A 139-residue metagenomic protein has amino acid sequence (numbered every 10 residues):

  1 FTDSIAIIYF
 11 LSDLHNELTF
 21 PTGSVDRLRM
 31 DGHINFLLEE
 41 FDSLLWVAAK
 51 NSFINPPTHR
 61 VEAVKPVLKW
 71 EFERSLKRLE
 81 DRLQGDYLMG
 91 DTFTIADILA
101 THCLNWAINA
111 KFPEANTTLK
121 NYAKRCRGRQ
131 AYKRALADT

Functional and structural regions predicted by a protein language model:
F1-P66, W70-E73: GST-like domain detector, emphasizing the conserved glutathione-binding G-site in the N-terminal thioredoxin-like
I5, K69-L76, E80, K120-A123: Hydrophobic core segments within long, regular secondary-structure runs in both alpha- and beta-rich folds
I7, L79, D97-I98, C126-R129: Residue-level signal for nonpolar/aromatic packing positions in well-ordered secondary structure
S12, N35-L38, Q84, A100-L104: Amphipathic alpha-helical core segments of compact helical bundles
E17, C103-D138: Short His-centered aromatic/hydrophobic patch
E17, D81-T92, A131-L136: Surface-exposed helix-capping loop/turn segments at secondary-structure junctions
L38, D42, L76-E80, Q84 (+1 more regions): Structural signal for well-ordered, non-membrane alpha-helices
E40, L45, L88-P113, R125-C126: GST superfamily/GST-like fold recognition
